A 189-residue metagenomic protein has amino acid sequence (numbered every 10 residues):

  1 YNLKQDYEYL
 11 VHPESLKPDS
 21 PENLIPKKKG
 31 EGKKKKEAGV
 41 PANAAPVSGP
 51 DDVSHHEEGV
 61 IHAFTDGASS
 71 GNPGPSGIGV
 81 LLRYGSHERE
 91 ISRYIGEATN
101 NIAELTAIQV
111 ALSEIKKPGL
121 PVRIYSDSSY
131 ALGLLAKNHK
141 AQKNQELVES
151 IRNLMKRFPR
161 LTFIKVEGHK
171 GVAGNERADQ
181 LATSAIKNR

Functional and structural regions predicted by a protein language model:
Y1-P41: N-terminal accessory interaction module
A44-P46: Metal-dependent nuclease catalytic cores that hydrolyze phosphodiester bonds in DNA/RNA, characterized by
G49-I102, S113-I115, L120: RNase H-like nuclease fold core
I61, T65-N72, V110-R177: RNase H catalytic domain
L105: Catalytic phosphate/metal-binding cores of nucleic-acid and nucleotide-processing enzymes, i.e., regions that mediate
Q109-V110, S184: Short, residue-level hotspots on alpha-helical faces of the histone-fold and other alpha-helical interaction modules
A178-D179, T183: Acidic, Mg2+-coordinating catalytic module of metal-dependent nucleases/exonucleases that use a two-metal-ion mechanism
A185-R189: Acidic, His- and aromatic-enriched active-site or binding-groove loops in soluble protein domains that engage sugars
